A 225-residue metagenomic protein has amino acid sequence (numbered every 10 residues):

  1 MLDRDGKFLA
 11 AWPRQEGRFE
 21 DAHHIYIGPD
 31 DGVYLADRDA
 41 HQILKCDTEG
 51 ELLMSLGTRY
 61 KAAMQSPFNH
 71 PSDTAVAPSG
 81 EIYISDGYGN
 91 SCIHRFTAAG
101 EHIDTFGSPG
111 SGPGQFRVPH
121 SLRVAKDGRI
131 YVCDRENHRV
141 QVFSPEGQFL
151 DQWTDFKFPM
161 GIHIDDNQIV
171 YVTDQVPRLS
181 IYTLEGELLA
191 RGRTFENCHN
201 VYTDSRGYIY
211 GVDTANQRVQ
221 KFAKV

Functional and structural regions predicted by a protein language model:
M1-V225: Eukaryotic scaffold repeat domains enriched in small/polar residues
